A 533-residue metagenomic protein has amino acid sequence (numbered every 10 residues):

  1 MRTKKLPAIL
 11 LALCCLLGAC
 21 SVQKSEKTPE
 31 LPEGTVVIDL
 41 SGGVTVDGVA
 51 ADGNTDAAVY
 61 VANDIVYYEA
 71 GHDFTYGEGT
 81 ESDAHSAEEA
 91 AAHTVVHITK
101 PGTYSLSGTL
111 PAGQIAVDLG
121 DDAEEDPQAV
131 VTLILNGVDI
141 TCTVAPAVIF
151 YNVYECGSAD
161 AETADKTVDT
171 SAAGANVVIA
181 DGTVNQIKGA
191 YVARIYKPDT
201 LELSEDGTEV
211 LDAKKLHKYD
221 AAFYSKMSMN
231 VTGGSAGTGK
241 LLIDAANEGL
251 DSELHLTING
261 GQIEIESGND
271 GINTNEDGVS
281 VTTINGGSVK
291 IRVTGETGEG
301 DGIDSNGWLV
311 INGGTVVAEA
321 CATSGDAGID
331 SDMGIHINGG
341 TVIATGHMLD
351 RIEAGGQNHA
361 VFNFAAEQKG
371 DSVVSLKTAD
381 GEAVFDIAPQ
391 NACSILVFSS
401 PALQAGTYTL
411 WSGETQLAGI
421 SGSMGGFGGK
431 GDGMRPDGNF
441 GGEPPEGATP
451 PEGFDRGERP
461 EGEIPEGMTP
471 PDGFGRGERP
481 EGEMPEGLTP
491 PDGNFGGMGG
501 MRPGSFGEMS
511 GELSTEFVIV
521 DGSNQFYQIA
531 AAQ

Functional and structural regions predicted by a protein language model:
M1-G18: Sec-dependent bacterial lipoprotein signal peptides
L11, C20-Q533: A composition-driven surface/loop motif
